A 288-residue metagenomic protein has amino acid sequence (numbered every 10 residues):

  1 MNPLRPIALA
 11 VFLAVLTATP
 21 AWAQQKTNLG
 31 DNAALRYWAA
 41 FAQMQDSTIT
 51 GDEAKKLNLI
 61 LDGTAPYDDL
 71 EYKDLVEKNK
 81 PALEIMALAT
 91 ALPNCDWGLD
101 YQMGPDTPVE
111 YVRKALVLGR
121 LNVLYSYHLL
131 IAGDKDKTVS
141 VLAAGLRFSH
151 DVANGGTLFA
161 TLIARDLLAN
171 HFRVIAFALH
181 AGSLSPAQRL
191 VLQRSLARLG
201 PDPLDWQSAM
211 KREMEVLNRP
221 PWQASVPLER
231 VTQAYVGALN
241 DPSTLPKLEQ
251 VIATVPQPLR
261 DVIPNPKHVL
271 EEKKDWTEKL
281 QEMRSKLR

Functional and structural regions predicted by a protein language model:
M1-L9: Bacterial N-terminal signal peptides that target proteins for export
A10, V15-R288: Short acidic linear motifs
